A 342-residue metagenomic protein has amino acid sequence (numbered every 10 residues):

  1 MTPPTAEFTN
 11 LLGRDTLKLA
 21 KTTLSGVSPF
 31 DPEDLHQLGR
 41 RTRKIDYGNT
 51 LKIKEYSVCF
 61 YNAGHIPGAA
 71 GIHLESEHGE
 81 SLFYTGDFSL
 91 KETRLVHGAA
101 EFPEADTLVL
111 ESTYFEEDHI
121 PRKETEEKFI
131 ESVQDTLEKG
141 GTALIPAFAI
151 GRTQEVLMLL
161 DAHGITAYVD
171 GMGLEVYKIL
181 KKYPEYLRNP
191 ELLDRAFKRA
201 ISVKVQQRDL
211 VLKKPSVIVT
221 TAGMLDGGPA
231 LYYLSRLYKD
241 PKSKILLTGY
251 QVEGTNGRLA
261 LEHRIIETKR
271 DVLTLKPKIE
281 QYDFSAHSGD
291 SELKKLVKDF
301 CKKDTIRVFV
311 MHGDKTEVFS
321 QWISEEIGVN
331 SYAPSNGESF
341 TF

Functional and structural regions predicted by a protein language model:
M1-A162, T166-Y168, L187, E191-L193: His/Asp/Glu-rich metal-coordinating catalytic cores of metallo-dependent phosphodiesterases/hydrolases acting on
L74-S76, A99-F102, T125, L159-H163 (+4 more regions): Short, solvent-exposed amphipathic alpha-helical segments in soluble enzyme and RNA/protein-processing domains
E101-E104, R236-K242, V272, K298-D304: Short, conserved loop/helix-junction motifs that constitute active-site signature segments in enzyme catalytic cores
I120-T125, A196-Q207, G223-D226, L259-I265 (+1 more regions): A general structural motif
F129-G249, E253, M311: Hard-cation-handling environments
G228-L234, A286-C301: A short, acidic, amphipathic alpha-helical segment used as a generic capping/interface helix at domain edges
K239-T274: Redox- and metal-dependent alpha/beta enzyme cores, enriched for Fe-S-associated oxidoreductases and cofactor-handling
T268-L296: Generic long, charged, amphipathic alpha-helical segments
